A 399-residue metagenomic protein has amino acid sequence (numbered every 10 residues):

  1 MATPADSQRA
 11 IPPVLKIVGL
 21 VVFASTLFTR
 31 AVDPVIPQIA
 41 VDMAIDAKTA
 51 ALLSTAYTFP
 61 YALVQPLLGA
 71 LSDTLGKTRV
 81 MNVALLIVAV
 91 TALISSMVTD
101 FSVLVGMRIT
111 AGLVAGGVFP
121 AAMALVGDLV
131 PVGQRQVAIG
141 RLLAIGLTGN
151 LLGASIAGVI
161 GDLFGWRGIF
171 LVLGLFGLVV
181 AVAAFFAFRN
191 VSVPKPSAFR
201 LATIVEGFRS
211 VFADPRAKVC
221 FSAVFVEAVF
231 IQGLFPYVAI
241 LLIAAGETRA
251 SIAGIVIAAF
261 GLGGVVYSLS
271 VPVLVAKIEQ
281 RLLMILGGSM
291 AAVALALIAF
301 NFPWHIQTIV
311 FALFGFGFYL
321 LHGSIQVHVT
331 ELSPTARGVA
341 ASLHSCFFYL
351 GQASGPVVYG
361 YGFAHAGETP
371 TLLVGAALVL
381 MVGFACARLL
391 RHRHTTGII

Functional and structural regions predicted by a protein language model:
A2-R9, R189-C220: Juxtamembrane intracellular "pre-TM" segments in multi-pass secondary transporters
A44, G76, M97-V103, P131 (+2 more regions): Helix-breaking motifs and short loop linkers at transmembrane-helix boundaries and internal kinks in secondary membrane
L63-S102: Conserved MFS/SLC helix-loop-helix module at the cytosolic interface between two early adjacent transmembrane helices
Q65-G76, V266-E279, F363-A364: Helix-to-loop junctions at the C-terminal end of transmembrane segments in multipass secondary transporters
T91, S102-A111, H305-L313: Paired small-residue
V103, V132-V137, R141-F188: Helix-loop-helix hairpin linking two adjacent transmembrane segments in secondary transporters
M107-T148: Cytoplasmic helix-loop-helix junction between adjacent transmembrane helices in 12-TM secondary transporters
R281-I325: C-terminal transmembrane helical hairpin of 12-TM major facilitator-type secondary transporters
